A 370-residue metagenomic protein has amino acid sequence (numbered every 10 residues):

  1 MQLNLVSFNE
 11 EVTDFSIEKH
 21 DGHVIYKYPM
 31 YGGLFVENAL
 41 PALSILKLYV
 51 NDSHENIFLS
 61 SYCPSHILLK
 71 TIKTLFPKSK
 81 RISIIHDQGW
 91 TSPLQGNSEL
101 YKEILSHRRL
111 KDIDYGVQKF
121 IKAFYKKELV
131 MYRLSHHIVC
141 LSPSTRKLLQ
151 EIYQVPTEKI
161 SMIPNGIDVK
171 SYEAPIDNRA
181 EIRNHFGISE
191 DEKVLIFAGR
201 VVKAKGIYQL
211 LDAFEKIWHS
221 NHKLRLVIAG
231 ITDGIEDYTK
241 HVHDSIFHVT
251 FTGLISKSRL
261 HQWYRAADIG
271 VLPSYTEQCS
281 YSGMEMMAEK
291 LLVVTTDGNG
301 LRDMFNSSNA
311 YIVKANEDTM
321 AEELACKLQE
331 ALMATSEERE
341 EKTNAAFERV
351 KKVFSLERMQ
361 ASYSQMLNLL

Functional and structural regions predicted by a protein language model:
G89, L105-I138: Membrane-proximal helix-turn-helix segments that form the acceptor-binding/catalytic region of lipid-linked
S144, G166: Carbohydrate-associated surface elements
I167, A198, R225-Y238, G253: Glycosyltransferase donor-sugar binding loop
Y238-S258: Nucleotide-activated donor-binding/catalytic signature segment of Leloir-type glycosyltransferases, i.e., the conserved
L254, Q262-A267: Short alpha-helical donor nucleotide-sugar binding micro-motif in glycosyltransferases
Y275: Aromatic "clamp/platform" in nucleotide-sugar-dependent glycosyltransferases that forms part of the donor/acceptor
L292-T295: Short hydrophobic beta-strand element within catalytic cores of glycosyltransferases and related nucleotide-activated
R302-E330: Change "using UDP/GDP/dTDP sugars" to "using nucleotide sugars
